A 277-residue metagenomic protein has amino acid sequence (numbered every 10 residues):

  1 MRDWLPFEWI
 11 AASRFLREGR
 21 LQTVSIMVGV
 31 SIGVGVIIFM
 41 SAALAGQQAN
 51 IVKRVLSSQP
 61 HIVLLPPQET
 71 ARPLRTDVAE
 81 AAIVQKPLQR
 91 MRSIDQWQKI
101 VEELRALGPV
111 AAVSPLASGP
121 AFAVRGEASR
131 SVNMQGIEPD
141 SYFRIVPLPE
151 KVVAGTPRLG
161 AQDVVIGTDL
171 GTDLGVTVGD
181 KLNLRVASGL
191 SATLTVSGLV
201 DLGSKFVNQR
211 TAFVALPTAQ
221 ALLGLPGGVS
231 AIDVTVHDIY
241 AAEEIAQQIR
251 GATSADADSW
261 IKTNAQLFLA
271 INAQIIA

Functional and structural regions predicted by a protein language model:
M1-I38, F268: N-terminal Sec/SRP start-transfer signal
L16-R20, R54, A270-A277: Loop-to-transmembrane-helix entry motif
G35-S131: Hydrophobic, regular-secondary-structure patches
I62, G108-A111, L174, G227 (+2 more regions): Structural motif
Q68, V186-I276: Mechanotransmission and gating elements of multispan inner-membrane complexes involved in transport and envelope
L74-R75, L88-D95, P115, V124-S131 (+6 more regions): Solvent-exposed, non-transmembrane alpha-helical starts
P115-G119, A128-E138, K151-P217: Hydrophobic secondary-structure segments that place a key small or acidic residue at a functional site
